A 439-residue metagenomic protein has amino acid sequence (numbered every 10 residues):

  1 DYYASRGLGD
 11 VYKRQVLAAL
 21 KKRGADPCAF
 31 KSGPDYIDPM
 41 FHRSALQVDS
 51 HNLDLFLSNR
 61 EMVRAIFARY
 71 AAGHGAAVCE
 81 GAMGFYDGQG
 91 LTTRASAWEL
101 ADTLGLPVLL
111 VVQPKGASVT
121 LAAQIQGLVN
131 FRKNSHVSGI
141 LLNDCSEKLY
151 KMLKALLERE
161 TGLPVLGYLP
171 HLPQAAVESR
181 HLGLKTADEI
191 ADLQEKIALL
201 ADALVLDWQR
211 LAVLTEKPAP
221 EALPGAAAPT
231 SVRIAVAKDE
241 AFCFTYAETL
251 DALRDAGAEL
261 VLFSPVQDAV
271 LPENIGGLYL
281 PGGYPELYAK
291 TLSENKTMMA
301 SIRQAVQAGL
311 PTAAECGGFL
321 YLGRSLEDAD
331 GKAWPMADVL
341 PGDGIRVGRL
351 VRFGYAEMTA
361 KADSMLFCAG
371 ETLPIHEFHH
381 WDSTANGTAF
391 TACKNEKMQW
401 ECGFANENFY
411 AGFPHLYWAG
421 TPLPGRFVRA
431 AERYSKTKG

Functional and structural regions predicted by a protein language model:
D1-L8, Y12: Single conserved hydrophobic/aromatic residue that forms the stacking wall/gate of nucleotide- or nucleobase-binding
R23-D38: Short beta-strand-centered segment that lines the nucleotide-binding/catalytic pocket of NTP-utilizing
G75-Q89: Switch II (G3) loop of P-loop NTPases
T93-P114: Inter-motif core of Ras-like GTPase G domains
A101, A228-T230, F242-D255, E259-V261 (+2 more regions): C-terminal and late-domain segments of enzyme folds
S118-A226: Internal gly/pro-rich beta-alpha loop/helix module that stabilizes soluble enzyme cofactors or their anionic handles
R233-K296, A300-A305: Phosphate-binding active sites in nucleotide-utilizing proteins
P285-A362: Cysteine-nucleophile active-site neighborhood
